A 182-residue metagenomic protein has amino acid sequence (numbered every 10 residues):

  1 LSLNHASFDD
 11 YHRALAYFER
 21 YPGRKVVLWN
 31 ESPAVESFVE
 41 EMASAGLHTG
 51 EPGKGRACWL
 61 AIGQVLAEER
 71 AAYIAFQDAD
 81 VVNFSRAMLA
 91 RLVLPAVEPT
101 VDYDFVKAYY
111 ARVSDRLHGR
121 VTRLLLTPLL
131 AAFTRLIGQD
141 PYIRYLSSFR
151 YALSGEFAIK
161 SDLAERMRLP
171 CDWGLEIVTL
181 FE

Functional and structural regions predicted by a protein language model:
N4, Y17, T179-E182: Hydrophobic helical membrane-anchoring modules
D10-R70: Active-site-proximal specificity loops/subdomain of glycosyltransferases
R13-Y17, R91-L92, L124-P128: Alpha-helical scaffold elements adjacent to nucleotide-binding pockets in ATP/GTP-utilizing enzyme cores
G50-C58, S85, H118-L125: Phosphate/oxyanion-binding active-site loops and adjacent basic polyanion-contact surfaces
E68-V82: Short beta-strand-to-loop acidic/aromatic patch adjacent to the donor-nucleotide binding site
V82-A111: Conserved donor-nucleotide/metal-binding helix-loop-beta segment in metal-dependent transferases, i.e., the alpha-helix
L117-E182: Conserved catalytic loops of nucleotide-sugar-dependent glycosyltransferases that act on lipid-linked
